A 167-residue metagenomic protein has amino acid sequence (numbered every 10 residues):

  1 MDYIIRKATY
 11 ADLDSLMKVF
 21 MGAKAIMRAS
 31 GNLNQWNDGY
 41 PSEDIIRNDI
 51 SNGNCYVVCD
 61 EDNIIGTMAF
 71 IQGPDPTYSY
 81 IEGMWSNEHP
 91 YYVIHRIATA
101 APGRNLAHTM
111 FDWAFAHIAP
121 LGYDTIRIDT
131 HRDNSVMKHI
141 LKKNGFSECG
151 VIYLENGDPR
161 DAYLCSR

Functional and structural regions predicted by a protein language model:
M1-D14: Conserved N-terminal entry element of GNAT/NAT acetyltransferase domains
K24-I45: Conserved GNAT-fold acetyl-CoA-binding loop/helix
N54-M68: Conserved beta-hairpin
A69-P102: Conserved acyl-donor/pantetheine-binding loop and adjacent beta-alpha core of acyl/acetyltransferases and related
N87, Y153-R167: C-terminal "cap" of GNAT-fold acetyltransferases
R104-A116, H139-K143: Conserved acetyl-CoA-binding loop-helix of GNAT-fold acetyltransferases
A119-T130: Conserved GNAT acetyl-CoA-binding A-motif
R132-G150: Conserved active-site alpha-helix within GNAT-family acetyltransferase domains
